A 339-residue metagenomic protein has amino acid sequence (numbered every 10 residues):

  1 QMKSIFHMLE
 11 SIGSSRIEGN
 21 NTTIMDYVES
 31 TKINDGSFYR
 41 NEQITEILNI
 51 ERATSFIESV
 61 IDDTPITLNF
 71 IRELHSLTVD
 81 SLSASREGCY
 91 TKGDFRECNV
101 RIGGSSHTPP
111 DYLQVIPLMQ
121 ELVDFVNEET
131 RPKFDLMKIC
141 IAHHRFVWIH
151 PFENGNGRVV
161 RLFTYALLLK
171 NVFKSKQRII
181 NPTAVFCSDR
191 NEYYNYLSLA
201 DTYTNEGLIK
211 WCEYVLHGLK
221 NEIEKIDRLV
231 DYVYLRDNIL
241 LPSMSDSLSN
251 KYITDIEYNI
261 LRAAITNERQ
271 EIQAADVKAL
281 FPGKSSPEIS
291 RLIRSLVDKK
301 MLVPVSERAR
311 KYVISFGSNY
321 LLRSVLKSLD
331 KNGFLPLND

Functional and structural regions predicted by a protein language model:
Q1-D339: FIC/Doc superfamily catalytic core
